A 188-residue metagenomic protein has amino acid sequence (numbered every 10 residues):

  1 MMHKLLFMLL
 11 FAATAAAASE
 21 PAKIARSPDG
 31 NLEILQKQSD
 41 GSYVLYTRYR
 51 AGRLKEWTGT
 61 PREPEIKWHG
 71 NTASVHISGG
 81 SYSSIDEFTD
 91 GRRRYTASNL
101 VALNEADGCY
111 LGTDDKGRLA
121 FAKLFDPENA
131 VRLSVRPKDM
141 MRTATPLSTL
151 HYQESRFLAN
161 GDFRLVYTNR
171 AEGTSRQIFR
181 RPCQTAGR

Functional and structural regions predicted by a protein language model:
K4-T14: Sec-dependent N-terminal signal peptides
A17-G80: Terminal domain-start segments
E20-R26, G59-W68, A97-C109, T113 (+1 more regions): Repeated scaffold domains used in trafficking and secretory/extracellular systems, primarily beta-propellers
S27-D29, Q38, Y49, F88-D90 (+5 more regions): Acidic surface patches and DE-rich sequence motifs
G30-K37, H69-G80, A106-A120, G161-T168: Short beta-strand elements that form the blades of beta-propeller/WD-repeat-like and other beta-sheet-rich scaffold
G41-E56, S81-S98, A120-T143, T174-R188: Surface-exposed loop/turn elements that mediate protein-protein interactions on large endomembrane-trafficking
E105-L158: Conserved binding-pocket/active-site segment within a compact domain
S148-R188: Long, ordered, amphipathic alpha-helical scaffolds
